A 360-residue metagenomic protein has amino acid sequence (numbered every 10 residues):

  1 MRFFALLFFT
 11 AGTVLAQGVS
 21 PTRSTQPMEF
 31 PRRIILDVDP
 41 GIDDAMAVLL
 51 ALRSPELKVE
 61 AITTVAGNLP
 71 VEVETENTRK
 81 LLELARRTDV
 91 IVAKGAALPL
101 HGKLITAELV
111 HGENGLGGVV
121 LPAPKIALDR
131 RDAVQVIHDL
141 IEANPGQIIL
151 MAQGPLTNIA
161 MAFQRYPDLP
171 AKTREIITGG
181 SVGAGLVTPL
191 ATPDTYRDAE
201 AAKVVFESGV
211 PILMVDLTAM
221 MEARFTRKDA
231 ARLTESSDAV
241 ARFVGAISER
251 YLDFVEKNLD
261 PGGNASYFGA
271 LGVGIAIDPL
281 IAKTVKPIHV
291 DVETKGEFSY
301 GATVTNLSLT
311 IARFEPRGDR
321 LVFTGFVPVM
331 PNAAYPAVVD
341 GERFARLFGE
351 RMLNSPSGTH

Functional and structural regions predicted by a protein language model:
R2-V14: Bacterial N-terminal signal peptides
R23, P27-P31, L50, K58 (+3 more regions): Conformational coupling and interaction surfaces
R23-V38, I42-K80, T88, N114 (+1 more regions): Active-site histidine-anchored catalytic micro-motif
P40, A66, K94, Q153 (+3 more regions): Short glycine-rich loop/turn motifs that provide flexible caps or phosphate-binding loops at active sites
L82-R86, I141, P145, G209 (+3 more regions): Structural signal for hydrophobic packing residues in well-ordered secondary-structure cores of soluble enzyme domains
R86-A93: A short alpha-helix-loop-beta-strand transition element characteristic of N-terminal alpha/beta dinucleotide-binding
A93-A123: Surface-exposed loop and adjacent secondary-structure segments within mature catalytic domains
